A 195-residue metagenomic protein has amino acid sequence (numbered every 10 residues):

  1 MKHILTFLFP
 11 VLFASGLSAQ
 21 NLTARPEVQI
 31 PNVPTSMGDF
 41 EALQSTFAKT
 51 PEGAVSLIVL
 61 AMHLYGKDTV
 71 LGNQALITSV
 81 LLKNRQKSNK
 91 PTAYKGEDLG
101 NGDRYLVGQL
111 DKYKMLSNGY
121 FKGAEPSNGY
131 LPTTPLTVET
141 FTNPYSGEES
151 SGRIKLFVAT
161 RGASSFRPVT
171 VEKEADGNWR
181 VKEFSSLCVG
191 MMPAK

Functional and structural regions predicted by a protein language model:
M1-I4: Positively charged n-region of N-terminal signal peptides that target proteins for export
T6-S15: Bacterial N-terminal signal peptides
L22-Y120: Core segments of small alpha/beta cavity-forming domains
A93-T160: Surface-exposed, charged secondary-structure patches
F157-K195: Short beta-strand edge/turn micro-motifs at domain boundaries
